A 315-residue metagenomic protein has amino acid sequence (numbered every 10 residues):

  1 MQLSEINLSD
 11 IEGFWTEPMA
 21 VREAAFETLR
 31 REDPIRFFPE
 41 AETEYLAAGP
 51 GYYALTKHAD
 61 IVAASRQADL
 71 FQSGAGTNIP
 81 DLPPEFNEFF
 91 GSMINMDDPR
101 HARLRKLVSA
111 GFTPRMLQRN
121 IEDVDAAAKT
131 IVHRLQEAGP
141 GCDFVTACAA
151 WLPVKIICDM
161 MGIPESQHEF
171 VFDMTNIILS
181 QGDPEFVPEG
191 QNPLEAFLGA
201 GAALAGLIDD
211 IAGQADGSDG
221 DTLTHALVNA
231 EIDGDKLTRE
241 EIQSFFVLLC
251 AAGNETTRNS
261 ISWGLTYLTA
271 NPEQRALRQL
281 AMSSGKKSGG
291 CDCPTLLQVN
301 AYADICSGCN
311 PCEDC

Functional and structural regions predicted by a protein language model:
M1-C315: Cytochrome P450
